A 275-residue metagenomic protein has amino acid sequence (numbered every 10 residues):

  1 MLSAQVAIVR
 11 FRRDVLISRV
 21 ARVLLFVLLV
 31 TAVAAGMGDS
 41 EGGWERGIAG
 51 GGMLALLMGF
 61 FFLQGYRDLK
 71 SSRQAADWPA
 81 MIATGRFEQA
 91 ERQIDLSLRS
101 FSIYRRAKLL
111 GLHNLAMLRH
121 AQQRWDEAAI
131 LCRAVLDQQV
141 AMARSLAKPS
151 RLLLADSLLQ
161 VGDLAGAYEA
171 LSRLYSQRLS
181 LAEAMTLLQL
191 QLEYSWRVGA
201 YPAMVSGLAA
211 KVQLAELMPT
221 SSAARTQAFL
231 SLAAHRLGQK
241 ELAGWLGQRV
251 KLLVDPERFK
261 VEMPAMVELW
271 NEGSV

Functional and structural regions predicted by a protein language model:
F61-V140: N-terminal topogenic membrane-targeting module
F61-Y66, L96-R105, A134-R144, S172-A182 (+2 more regions): Solenoid-like repeat scaffolds
L69, R106-A107, R144-A147, E183-T186 (+4 more regions): Structural signature of alpha-solenoid helical repeat junctions
Q74, L112, R151, L188-Q191 (+1 more regions): TPR repeat positional signature
A90-S97, W125-L136, D163-S176, A200-A215 (+1 more regions): Alpha-helical repeat scaffolds
V198-V275: Long, non-transmembrane cytosolic or organellar matrix-exposed soluble domains/tails of integral membrane proteins
